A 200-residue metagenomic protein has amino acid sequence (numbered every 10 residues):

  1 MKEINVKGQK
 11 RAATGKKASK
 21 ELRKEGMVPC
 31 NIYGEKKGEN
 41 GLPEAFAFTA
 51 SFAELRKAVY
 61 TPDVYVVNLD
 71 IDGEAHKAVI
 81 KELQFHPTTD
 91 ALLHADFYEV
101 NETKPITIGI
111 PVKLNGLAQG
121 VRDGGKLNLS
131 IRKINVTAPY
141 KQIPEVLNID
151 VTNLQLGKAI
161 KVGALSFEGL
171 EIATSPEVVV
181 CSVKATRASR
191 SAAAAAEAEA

Functional and structural regions predicted by a protein language model:
M1-A200: Acidic, negatively charged sequence tracts
